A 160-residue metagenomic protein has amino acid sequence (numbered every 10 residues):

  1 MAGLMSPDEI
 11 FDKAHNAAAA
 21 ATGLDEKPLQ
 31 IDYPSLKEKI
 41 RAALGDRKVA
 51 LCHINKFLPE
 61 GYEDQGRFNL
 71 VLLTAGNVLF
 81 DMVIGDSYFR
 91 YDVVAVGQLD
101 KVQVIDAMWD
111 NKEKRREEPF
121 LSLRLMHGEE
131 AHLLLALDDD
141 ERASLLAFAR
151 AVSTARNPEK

Functional and structural regions predicted by a protein language model:
M1-L72: Anionic N-terminal interaction surfaces
K13-A18, E113, E117-P119, R124 (+1 more regions): N-terminal non-globular leader segments, chiefly Sec-dependent signal peptides
E26, D64, G85, A131-L134: Residues at structural and domain junctions
I40, L44, Q103-D106, V152-R156: Hydrophobic, Leu/Ile/Phe/Ala-enriched alpha-helical segments that form helix-helix packing faces
F57-F120: Phosphoinositide-binding peripheral membrane targeting modules
L123-L146: Canonical phosphoinositide-binding patch of PH/PH-like domains
D140-K160: Pleckstrin homology
